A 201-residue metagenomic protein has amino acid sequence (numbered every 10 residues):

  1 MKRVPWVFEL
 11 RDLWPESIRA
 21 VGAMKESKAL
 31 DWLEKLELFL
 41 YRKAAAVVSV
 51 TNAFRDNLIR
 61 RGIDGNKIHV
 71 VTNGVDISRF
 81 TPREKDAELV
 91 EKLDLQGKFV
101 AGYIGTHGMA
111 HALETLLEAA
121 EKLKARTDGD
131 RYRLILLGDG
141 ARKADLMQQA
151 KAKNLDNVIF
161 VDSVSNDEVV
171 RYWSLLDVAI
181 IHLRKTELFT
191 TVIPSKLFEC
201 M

Functional and structural regions predicted by a protein language model:
M1-V7, K28-V47: Membrane-proximal helix-turn-helix segments that form the acceptor-binding/catalytic region of lipid-linked
K2-I18: Active-site proximal beta-strand in glycosyltransferases
F39-R42, E121, A144-D145, S165-D177: Short acidic alpha-helix that forms the nucleotide-activated donor recognition element in Leloir-type transferases
A53, V71-G74: Carbohydrate-associated surface elements
T81-D94: A short helix/loop element that forms part of the nucleotide-sugar donor recognition site in Leloir-type
D94-E121, I135: Conserved donor-binding/catalytic core segment of Leloir-type glycosyltransferases
H111, S165-M201: Nucleotide-sugar-dependent
T127-Y132, L137-G138, K143-V170: Nucleotide-activated donor-binding/catalytic signature segment of Leloir-type glycosyltransferases, i.e., the conserved
